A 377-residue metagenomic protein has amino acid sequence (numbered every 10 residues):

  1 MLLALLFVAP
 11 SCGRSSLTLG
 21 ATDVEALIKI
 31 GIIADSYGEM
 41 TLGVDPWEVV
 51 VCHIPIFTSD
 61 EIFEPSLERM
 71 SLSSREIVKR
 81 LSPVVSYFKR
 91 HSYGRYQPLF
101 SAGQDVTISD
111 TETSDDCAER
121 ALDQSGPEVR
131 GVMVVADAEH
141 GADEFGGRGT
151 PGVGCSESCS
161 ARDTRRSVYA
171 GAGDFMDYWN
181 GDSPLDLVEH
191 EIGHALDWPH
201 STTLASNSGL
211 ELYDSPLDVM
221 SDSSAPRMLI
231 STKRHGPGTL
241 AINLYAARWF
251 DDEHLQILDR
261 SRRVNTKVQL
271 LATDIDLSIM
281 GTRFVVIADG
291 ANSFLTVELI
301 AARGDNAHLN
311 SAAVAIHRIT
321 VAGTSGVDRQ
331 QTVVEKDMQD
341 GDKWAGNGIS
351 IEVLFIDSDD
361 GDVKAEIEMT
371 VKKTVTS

Functional and structural regions predicted by a protein language model:
M1-V8: Bacterial N-terminal signal peptides
P10-C12: N-terminal Sec signal peptide cleavage junction
L17-S183: Zn2+-dependent metallopeptidase catalytic core
L19-I32, T41, P55, E61-F63 (+4 more regions): Non-catalytic C-terminal accessory/binding modules of secreted extracellular proteins
P46-E48, G131, P216-L217, F294 (+2 more regions): A residue-level signal for beta-strand positions that form part of recognition/binding surfaces within mature
I62-K79, L229-N243, L309-S311, R329-T332: Short, polar loop/linker segments at the starts of domains and inter-domain junctions
Y87-K89, Y245-F250, I351: Short, Φ-rich (hydrophobic/aromatic) sequence segments
E139-D305: Extracellular hydrolytic enzyme modules, especially secreted metalloproteases of the metzincin/thermolysin-like class
